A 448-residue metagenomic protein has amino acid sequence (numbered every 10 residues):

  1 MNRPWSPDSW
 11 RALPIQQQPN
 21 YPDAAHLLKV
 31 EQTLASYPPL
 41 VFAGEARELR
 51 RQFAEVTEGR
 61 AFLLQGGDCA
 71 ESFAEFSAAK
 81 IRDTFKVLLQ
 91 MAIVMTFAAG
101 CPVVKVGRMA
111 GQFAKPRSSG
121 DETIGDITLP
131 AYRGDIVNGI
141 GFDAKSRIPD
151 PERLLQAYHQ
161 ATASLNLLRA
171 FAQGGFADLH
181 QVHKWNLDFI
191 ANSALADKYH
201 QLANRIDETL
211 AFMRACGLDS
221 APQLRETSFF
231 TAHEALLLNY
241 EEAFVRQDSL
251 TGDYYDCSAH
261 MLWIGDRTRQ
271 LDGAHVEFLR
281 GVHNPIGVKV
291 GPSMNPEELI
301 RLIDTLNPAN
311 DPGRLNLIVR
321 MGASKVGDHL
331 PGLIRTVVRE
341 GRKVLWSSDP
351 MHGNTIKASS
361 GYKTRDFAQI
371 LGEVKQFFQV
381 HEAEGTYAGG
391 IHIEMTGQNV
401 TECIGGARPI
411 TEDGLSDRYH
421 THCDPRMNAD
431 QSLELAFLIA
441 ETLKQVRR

Functional and structural regions predicted by a protein language model:
M1-F62: N-terminal basic/disordered segments at the start of proteins
Q18-Y21, F53-G66, T123-G141: Short, compositionally biased low-complexity segments
E48-R50, D272-H275, L302, P331-L333: Glycine-rich, charged/polar anion/phosphate-binding loops that engage phosphate groups from diverse ligands
F62-D68, R280-V282, D311-G313, H352-K357: Short acidic (Asp/Glu) and glycine-rich catalytic loops that position anionic groups and cofactors
L64-C69, V106-M109, S348-M351, E394-T396: Short loop/turn segments at strand-loop or loop-helix junctions that form parts of catalytic or ligand-binding pockets
E71, F76-G322, R365, G390-H392 (+2 more regions): Active-site-facing alpha/beta catalytic cores
Q173-D178, V344, S348-H352: An internal, amphipathic alpha-helical element
L299-P308, R314-L345, H352-I404: Non-transmembrane, aqueous-exposed alpha-helical and coiled segments at domain scale
